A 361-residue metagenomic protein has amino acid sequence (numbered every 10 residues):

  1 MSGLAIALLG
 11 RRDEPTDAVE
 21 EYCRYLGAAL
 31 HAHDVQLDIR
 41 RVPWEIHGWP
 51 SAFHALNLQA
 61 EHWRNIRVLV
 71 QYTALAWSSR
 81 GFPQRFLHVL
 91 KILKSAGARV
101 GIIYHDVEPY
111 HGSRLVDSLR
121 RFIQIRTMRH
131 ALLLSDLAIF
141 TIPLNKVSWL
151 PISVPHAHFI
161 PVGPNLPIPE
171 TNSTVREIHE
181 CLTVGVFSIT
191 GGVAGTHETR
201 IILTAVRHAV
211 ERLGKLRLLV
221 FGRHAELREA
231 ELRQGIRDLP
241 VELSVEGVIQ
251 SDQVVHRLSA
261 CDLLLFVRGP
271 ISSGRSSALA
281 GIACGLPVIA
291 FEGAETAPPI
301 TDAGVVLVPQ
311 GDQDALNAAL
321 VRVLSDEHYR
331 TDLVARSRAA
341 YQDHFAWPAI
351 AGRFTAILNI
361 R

Functional and structural regions predicted by a protein language model:
L87-R99, L119-A138: Membrane-proximal helix-turn-helix segments that form the acceptor-binding/catalytic region of lipid-linked
R129-T171: Donor nucleotide-sugar binding/catalytic pocket of nucleotide-sugar-dependent glycosyltransferases
H179-L232: Conserved catalytic-core segment of nucleotide-activated headgroup transferases in glycan assembly
G222, A230-V255: Nucleotide-activated donor-binding/catalytic signature segment of Leloir-type glycosyltransferases, i.e., the conserved
L258-S273, L286: Acidic donor-binding loop of glycosyltransferase active sites
D302-D314, R322-E327: Conserved acidic donor-binding segment of nucleotide-sugar-dependent glycosyltransferases
R322, Y329-H344: A short, well-ordered alpha-helix in the C-terminal region of glycosyltransferases
D343, W347-R361: C-terminal alpha-helical cap of glycosyltransferases
